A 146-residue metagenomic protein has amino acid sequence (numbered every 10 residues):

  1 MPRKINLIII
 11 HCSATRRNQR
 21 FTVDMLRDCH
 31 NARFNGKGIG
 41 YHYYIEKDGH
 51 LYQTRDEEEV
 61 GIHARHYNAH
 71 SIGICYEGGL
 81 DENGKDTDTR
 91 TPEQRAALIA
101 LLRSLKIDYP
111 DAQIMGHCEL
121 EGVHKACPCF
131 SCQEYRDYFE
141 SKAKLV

Functional and structural regions predicted by a protein language model:
M1-E59: Short, conserved "active-site rim" segments that organize catalytic pockets and cofactor/ligand binding
M1-S13, R17, K47-L51, N68-H70 (+1 more regions): Basic/polar, cationic surfaces and motifs that engage anionic cell-wall and phosphate/carboxylate ligands
M25, R33, H66-A69, D137: A broadly tuned "polar low-complexity/structure-edge" signature
N35-K37, H66, R90: Generic, well-ordered alpha-helical segments
E58-R65, R103: Short amphipathic alpha-helices and their capping/turn segments at secondary-structure boundaries
I74: Ligand-binding face of N-terminal immunoglobulin V-set domains in extracellular IgSF glycoproteins
